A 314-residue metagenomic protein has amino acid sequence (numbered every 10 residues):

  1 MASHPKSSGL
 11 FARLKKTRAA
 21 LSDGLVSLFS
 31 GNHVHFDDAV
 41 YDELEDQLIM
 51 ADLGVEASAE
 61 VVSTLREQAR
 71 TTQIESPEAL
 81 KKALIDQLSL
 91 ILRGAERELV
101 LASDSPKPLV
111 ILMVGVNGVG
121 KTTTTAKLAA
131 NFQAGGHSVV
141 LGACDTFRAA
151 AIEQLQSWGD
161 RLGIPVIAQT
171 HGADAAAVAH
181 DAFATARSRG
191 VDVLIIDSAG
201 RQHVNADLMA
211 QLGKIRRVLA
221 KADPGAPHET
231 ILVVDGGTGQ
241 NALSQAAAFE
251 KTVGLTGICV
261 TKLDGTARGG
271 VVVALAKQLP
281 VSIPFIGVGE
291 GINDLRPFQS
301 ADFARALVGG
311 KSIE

Functional and structural regions predicted by a protein language model:
M1-V100, D104-M113, L128, A134 (+3 more regions): Non-catalytic terminal/linker segments enriched in charged/polar, low-complexity residues
I85, S89-E314: P-loop/Walker A NTP-binding module and the surrounding RecA-like catalytic core of P-loop NTPases
